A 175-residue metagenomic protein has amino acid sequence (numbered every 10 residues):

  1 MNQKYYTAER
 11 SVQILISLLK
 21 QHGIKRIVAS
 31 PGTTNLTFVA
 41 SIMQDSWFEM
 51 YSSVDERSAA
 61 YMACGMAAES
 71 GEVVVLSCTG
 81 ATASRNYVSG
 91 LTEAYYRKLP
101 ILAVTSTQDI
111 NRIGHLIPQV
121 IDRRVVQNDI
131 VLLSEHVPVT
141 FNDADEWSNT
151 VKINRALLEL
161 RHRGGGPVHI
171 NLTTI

Functional and structural regions predicted by a protein language model:
N2-I175: N-terminal alpha/beta PP-like core and its mobile active-site loop of ThDP/TPP-dependent enzymes
